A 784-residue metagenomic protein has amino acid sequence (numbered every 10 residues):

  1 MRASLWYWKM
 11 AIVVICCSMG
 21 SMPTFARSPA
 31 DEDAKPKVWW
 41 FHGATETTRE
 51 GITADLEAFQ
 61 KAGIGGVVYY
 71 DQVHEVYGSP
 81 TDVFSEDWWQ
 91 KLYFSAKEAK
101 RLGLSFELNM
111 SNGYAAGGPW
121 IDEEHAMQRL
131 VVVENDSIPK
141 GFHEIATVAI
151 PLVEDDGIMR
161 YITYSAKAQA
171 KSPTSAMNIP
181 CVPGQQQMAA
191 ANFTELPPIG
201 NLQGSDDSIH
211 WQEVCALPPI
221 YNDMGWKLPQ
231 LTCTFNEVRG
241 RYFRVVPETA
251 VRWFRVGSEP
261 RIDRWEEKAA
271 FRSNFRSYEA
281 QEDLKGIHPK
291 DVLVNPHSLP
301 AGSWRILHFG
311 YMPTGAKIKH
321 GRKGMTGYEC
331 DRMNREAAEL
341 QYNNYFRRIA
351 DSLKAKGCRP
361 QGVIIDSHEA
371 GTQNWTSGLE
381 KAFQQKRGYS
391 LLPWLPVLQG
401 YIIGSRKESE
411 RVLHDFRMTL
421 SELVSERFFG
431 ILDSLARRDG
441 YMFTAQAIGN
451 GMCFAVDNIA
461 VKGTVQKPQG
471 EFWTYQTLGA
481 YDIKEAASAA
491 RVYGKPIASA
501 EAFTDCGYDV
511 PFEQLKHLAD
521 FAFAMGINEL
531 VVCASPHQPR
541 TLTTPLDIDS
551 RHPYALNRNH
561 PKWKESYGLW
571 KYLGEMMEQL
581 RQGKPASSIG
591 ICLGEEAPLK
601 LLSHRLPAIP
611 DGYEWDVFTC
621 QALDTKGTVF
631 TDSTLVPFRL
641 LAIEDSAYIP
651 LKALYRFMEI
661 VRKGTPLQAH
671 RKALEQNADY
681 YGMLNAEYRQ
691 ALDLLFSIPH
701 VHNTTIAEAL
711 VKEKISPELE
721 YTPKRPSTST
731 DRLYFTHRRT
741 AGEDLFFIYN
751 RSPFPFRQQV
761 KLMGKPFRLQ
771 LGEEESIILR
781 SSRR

Functional and structural regions predicted by a protein language model:
M1-R27: Bacterial Sec-dependent N-terminal signal peptides
E32-F41, Q72-G78, I318-C330: Acidic/histidine-rich, surface-exposed loop or edge segments in extracytoplasmic proteins
P36, H42, T48, I52-T53 (+14 more regions): Carbohydrate-binding surfaces of carbohydrate-active enzymes
V148-A149, E154-I158, S273-K290: Extended, Lys/Arg-enriched charged tracts that mediate electrostatic binding to polyanionic substrates
M177, P229-C233, I777: Short strand-edge motifs at loop-to-beta-strand transitions and within beta-strands of extracellular beta-rich domains
M177, Q186-A191, E248-Q281: Exposed low-complexity, polar/acidic, P/S/T/G-rich flexible segments that act as propeptides, protease-susceptible
L299-D331, I459-Q476: Aromatic- and acid-rich polysaccharide-binding/catalytic face of secreted or lumenal carbohydrate-active enzymes
